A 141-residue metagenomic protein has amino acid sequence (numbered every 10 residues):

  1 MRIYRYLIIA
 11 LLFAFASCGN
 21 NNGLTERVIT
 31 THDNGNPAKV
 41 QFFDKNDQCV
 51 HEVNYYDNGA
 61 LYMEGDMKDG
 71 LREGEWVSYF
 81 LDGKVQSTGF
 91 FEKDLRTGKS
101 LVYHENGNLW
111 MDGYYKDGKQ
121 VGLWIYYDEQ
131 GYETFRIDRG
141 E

Functional and structural regions predicted by a protein language model:
R2-I3, C18-F80, K84-Y103, N108-K116 (+2 more regions): Periodic aromatic/glycine/histidine/acidic cluster detector with a strong bias toward beta-strand repeat architectures
Y6-F15: Sec-dependent N-terminal signal peptides
